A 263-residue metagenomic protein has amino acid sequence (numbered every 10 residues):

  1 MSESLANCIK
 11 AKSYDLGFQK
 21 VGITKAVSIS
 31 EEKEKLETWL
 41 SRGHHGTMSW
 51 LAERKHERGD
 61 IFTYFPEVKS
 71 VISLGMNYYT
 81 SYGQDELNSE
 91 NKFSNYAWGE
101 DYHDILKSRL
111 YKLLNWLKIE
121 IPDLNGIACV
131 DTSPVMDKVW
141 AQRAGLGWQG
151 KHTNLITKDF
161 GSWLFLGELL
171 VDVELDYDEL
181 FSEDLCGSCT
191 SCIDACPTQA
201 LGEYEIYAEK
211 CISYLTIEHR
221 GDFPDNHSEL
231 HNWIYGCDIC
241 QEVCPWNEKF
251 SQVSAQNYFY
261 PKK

Functional and structural regions predicted by a protein language model:
M1-L185, D222-F223, N232: Auxiliary alpha/beta "docking" domains used to position bulky ligands
D15, S191-T216, R220, L230-N257: Iron-sulfur cluster-binding cysteine motifs and their immediate structural context in ferredoxin-like electron-transfer
P261-K263: Short, intrinsically disordered, charge-balanced linker/junction segments flanking boundaries in proteins
